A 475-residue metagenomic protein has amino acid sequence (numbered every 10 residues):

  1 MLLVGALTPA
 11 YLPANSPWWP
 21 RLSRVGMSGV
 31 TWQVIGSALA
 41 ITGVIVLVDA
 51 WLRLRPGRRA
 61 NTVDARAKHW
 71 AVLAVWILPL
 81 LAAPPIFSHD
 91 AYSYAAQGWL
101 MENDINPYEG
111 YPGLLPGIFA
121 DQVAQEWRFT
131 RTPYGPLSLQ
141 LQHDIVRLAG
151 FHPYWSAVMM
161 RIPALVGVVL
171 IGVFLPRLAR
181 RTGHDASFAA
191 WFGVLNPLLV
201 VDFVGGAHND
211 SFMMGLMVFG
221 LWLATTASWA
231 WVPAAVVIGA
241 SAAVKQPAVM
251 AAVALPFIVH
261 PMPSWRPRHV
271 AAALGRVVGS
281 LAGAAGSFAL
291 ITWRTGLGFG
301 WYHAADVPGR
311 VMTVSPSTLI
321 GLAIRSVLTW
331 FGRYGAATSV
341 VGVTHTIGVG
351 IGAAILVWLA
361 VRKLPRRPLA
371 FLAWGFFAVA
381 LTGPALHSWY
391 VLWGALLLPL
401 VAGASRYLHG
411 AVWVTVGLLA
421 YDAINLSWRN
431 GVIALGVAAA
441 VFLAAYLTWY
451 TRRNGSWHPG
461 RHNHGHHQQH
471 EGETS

Functional and structural regions predicted by a protein language model:
M1, S16-P79, L364, L369 (+3 more regions): Start-transfer (signal-anchor) and selected internal transmembrane alpha helices of multi-pass inner/ER membrane
T42-R53, V158-T182, M214-G215, A354-A360: Transmembrane-helix motifs of polytopic, lipid-linked glycan transferases
V63-L165: Intramembrane catalytic core of multi-pass membrane enzymes that act on lipidic substrates
L73, L165, L178, A186-A227 (+3 more regions): Membrane-embedded helix bundles of polyisoprenyl
P153, A157, W191-M213, A380 (+4 more regions): Aromatic- and kink-enriched transmembrane "portal" helix at the membrane-lumen/periplasm boundary that abuts
A251-A285: Perimembrane helix-loop-helix junctions
A289, D306-T382, P459-G460: Aromatic/glycine/proline-enriched transmembrane-helix motif characteristic of membrane-embedded glycan-assembly enzymes
A402-S475: Aromatic-enriched
